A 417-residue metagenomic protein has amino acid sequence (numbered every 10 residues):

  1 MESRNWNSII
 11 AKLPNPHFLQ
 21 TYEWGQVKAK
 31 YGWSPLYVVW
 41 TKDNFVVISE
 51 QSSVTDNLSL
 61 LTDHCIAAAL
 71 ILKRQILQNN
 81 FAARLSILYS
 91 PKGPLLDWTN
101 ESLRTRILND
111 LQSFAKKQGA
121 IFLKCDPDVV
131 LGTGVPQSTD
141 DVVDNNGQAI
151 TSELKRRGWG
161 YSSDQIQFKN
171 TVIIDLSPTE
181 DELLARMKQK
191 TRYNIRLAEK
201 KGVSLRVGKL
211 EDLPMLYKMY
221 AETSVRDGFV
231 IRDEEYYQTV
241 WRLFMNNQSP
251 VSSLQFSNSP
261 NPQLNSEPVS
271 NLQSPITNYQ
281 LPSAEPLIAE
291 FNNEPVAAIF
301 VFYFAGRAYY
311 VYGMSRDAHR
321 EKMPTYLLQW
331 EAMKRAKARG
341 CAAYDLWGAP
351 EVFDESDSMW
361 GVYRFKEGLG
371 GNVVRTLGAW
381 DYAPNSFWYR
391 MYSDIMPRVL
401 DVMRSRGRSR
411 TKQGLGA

Functional and structural regions predicted by a protein language model:
M1-F45, A67-N80, P127-S138, L154-E321: A conserved beta-strand-loop-helix scaffold within acyl/acetyltransferase catalytic domains
D43, V47-C65, E267: N-terminal amphipathic/hydrophobic targeting modules at extreme N-termini, encompassing cleavable Sec/SRP-type signal
L85-W98, F122-K124: Glycine-/proline-rich flexible loop or hinge segments
P91-T99, D140-D141, H319-R320, P324: The substrate-binding groove and active-site-proximal loops of carbohydrate-active enzymes, especially glycoside
S102-I107: Glycine-rich anion/phosphate-binding loops
N109, V240-L243, N265, L281-R390: Aromatic (often tryptophan-rich) hydrophobic motifs at membrane interfaces
K117-G134, K337-G348: Conserved GNAT acetyl-CoA-binding A-motif
V130, P136-G147, T151-D181, A343-A417: Active-site/acyl-donor-binding loops of N-acyltransferases
